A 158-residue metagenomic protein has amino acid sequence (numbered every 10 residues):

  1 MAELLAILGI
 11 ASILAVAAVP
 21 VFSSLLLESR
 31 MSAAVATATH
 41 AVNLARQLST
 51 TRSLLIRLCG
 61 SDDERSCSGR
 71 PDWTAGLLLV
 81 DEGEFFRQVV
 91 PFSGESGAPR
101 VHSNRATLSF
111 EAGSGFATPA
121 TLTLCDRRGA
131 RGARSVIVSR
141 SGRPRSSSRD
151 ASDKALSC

Functional and structural regions predicted by a protein language model:
M1-I10, S23: N-terminal signal-anchor/signal peptide hydrophobic helix marking the start of the first transmembrane segment
I13, A17-T51, L55-C158: N-terminal helix-rich module
